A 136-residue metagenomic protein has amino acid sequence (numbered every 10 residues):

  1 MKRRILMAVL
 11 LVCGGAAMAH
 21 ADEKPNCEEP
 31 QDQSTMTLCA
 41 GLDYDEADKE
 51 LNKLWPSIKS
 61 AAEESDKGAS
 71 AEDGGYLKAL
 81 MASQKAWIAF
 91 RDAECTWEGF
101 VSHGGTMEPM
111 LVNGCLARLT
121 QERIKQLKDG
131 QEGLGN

Functional and structural regions predicted by a protein language model:
R4-G14: Sec-dependent N-terminal signal peptides
H20-N136: N-terminal alpha-helical modules
